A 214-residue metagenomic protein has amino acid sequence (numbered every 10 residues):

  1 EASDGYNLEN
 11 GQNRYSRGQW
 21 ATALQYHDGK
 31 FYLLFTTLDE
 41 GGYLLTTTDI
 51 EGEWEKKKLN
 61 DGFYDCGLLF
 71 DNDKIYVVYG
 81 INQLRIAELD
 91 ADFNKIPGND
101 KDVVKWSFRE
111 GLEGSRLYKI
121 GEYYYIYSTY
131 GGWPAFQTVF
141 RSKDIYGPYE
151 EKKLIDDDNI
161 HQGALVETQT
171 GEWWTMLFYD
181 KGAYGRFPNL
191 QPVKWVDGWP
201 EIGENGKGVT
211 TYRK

Functional and structural regions predicted by a protein language model:
E1-K214: Carbohydrate-active catalytic/glycan-binding domains of CAZyme proteins, especially the secreted or lumenal ectodomains
